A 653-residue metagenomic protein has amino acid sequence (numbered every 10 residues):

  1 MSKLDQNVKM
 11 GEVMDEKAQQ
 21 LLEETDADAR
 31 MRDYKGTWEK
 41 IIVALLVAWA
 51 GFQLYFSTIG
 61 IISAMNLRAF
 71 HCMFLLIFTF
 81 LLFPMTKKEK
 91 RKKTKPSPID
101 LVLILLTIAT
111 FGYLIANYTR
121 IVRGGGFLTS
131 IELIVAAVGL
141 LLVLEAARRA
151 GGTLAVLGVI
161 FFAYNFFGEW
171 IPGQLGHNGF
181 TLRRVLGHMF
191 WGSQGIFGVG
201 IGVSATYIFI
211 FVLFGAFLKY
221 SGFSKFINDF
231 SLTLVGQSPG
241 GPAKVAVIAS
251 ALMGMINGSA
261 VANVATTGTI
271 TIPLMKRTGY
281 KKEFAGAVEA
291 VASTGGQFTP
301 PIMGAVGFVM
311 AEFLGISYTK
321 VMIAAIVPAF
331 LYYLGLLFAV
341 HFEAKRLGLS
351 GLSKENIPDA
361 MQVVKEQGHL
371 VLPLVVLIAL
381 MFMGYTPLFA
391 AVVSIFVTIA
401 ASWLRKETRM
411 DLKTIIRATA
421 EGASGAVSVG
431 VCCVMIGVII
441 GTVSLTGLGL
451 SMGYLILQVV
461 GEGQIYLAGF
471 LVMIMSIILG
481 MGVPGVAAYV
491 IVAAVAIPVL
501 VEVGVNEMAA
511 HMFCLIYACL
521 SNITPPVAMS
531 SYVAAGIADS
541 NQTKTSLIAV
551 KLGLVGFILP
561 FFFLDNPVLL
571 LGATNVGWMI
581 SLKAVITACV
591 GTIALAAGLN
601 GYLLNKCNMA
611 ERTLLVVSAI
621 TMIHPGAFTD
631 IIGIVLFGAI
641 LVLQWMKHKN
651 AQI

Functional and structural regions predicted by a protein language model:
M1-V122, G126, E132-L140: Conserved, well-structured core domains of diverse proteins
S2-K40, I323-G425, M529-I620, H648-I653: Long, contiguous bundles of hydrophobic transmembrane helices that form the permeation core of multi-pass
I59-S63, Y118-G126, G187, V443-V459 (+1 more regions): Membrane-interface helix termini and inter-helical loops of multi-pass transporters
R68-F74, G202-V212, K320-G335, T386-I395 (+2 more regions): Alpha-helical transmembrane segments
T129-I134, G195-Y207, T233-V247, T278-F284 (+6 more regions): Membrane-interfacial loop-to-helix junctions in multi-pass transporters
L141-R149, I160-G168, Q174, L182-L186 (+7 more regions): Core transmembrane alpha-helical segments of multi-pass membrane transporters/permeases
G215-K219, S250-S259, V291-Q297, M381 (+4 more regions): Transmembrane alpha-helix interface/packing and boundary motifs in multi-pass membrane proteins, characterized by
N228-G296, I302, V306, G315 (+2 more regions): Hydrophobic transmembrane alpha-helices that form the pore/transport pathway of multi-pass ion and small-solute
